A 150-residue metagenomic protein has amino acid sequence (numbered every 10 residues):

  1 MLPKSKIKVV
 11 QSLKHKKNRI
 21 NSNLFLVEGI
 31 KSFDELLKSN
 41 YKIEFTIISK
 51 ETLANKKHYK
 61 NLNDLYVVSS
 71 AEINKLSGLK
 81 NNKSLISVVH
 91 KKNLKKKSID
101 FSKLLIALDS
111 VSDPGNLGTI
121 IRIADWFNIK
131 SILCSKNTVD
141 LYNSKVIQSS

Functional and structural regions predicted by a protein language model:
M1-A54, T138-V139: Boundary-proximal intrinsically disordered activation/regulatory segments immediately upstream of a helical core
L26, I47, I86-V88, L105-A107 (+1 more regions): Structural motif
V27, V67-S70, K136: Short loop/edge segments at beta-strand edges and connector loops that shape dinucleotide/nucleotide cofactor-binding
G29, S87, I147: A residue-level signal for conserved active-site and pocket-lining positions in enzyme catalytic cores
K38, I99-S150: RNA substrate-binding interface of SAM-dependent RNA methyltransferases
A54-L62, K145: Short, aromatic/basic amphipathic alpha-helical patches
L62-H90: Glycine/small-residue-rich loop that forms an oxyanion/phosphate-binding "nest" at active or ligand-binding sites
S84-D100, T138: Acidic/glycine-rich phosphate/pyrophosphate-binding loops and surrounding catalytic core that coordinate Mg2+
